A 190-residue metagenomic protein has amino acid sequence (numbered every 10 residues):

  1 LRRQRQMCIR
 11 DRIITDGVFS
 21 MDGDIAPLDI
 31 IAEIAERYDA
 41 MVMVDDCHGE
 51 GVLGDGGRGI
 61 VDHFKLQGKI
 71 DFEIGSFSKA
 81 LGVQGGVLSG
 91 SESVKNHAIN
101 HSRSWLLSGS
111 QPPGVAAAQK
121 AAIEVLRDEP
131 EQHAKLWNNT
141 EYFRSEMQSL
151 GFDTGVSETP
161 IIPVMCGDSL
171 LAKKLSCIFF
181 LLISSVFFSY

Functional and structural regions predicted by a protein language model:
L1-I9: Single conserved hydrophobic/aromatic residue that forms the stacking wall/gate of nucleotide- or nucleobase-binding
I14-M41, L171-A172: Active-site core of PLP-dependent enzymes with the aminotransferase class I/II
D62-H97: Active-site PLP attachment segment
Q84, S102-Q111: A short glycine-threonine-serine/GTX helix/turn-capping micro-motif
L106, L150-D153, S185-Y190: A short linear hydrophobic-aromatic micro-motif
S110-E129, K135, N139, Q148-F152: Structural motif of enzymes handling amino- and sulfur-group chemistry
A134-F143, Q148-L182: Conserved PLP-binding catalytic core of the aspartate aminotransferase-like
